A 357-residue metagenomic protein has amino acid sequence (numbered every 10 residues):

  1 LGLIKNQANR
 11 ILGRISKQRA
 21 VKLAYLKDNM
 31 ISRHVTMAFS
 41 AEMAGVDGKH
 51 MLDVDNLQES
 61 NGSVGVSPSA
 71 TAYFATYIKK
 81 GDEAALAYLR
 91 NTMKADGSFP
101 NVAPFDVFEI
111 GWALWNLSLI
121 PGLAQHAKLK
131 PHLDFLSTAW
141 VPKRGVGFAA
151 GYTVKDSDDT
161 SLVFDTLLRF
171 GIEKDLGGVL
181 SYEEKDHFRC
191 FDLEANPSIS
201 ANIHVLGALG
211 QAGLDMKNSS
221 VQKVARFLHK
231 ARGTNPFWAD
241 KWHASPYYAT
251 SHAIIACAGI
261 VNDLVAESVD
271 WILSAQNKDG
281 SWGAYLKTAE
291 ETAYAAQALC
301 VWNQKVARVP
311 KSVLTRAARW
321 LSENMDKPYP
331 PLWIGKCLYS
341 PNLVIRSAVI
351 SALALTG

Functional and structural regions predicted by a protein language model:
L1-A44, S60-A84, F99-K128, G147-K174 (+4 more regions): An alpha-helical repeat/solenoid feature that recognizes helix-turn-helix modules
A41-D55: Edge strands and adjacent loops of beta-rich recognition modules
G45-K49, A139, K174-Y182: Helix-turn-helix repeat elements of alpha-solenoid scaffolds
M93-G97: Terminal amphipathic helices with adjacent charged low-complexity linkers/tails
F135-V141, G145-A150: Outer-membrane beta-barrel channel domains
D159, S181-H187: Short, conserved phosphate-binding/catalytic loop or strand-edge motifs used in phosphoryl-/nucleotidyl-transfer
